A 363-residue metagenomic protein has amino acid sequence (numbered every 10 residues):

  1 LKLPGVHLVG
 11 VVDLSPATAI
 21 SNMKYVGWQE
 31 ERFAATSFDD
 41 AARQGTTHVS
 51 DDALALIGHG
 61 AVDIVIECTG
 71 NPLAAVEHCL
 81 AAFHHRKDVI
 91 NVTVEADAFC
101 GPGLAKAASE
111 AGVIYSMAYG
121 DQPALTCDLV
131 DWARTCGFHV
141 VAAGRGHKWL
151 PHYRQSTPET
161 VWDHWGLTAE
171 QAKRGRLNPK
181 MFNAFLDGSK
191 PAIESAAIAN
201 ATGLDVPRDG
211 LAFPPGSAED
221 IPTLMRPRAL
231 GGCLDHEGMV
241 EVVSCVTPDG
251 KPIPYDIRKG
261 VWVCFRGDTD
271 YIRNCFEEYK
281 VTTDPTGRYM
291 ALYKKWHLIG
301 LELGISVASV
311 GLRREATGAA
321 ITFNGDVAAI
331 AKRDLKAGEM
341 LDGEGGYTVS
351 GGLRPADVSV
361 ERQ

Functional and structural regions predicted by a protein language model:
L1-A81: N-terminal glycine-/serine-/threonine-rich beta1-alpha1-beta2 phosphate-ribose binding loop of Rossmann-like
K2-G5, K24, W28, K106-I114 (+5 more regions): Generic secondary-structure signature for well-ordered alpha-helical cores
D13-P16, L54, G70-N71, K87 (+4 more regions): Short, ordered loop/turn segments at secondary-structure junctions
V49-D51, G58, I64-E67, N91-V92 (+4 more regions): General beta-strand structural signal in soluble alpha/beta enzymes
T69-H85, V92-D121, L129-W132: Rossmann-fold NAD(P)-binding glycine/threonine-rich loop
P102, I114-C245, D249: Core active-site phosphate/anionic-ligand binding loop and the adjoining beta-turn-alpha structural block in enzyme
P214, D220-T223, P227-A308: Structured C-terminal cap/extension of enzyme domains
I272-Q363: Conserved SET/PR domain catalytic loop and adjacent active-site segment of histone-lysine N-methyltransferases
